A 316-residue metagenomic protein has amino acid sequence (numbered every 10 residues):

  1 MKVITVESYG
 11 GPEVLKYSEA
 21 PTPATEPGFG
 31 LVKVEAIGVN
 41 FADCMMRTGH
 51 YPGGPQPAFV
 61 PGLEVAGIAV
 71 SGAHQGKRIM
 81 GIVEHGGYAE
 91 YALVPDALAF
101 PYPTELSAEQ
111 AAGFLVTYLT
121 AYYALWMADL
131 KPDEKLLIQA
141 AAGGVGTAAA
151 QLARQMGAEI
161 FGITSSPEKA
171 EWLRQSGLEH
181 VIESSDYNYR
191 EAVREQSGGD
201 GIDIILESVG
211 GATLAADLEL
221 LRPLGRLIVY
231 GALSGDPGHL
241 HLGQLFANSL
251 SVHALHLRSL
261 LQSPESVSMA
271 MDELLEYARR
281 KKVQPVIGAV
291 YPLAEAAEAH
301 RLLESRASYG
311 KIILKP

Functional and structural regions predicted by a protein language model:
P21-V39, T48-G86: Glycine-rich beta-strand-centered segment in the early N-terminal region that forms part of a ligand/cofactor-binding
Q56, R78-A140, V181: NAD(P)H dinucleotide-binding glycine-rich loop of Rossmann-like/cofactor-binding domains, especially the beta1-alpha1
R78, K135, E159, G225-R226 (+1 more regions): Short glycine-centered segments of the SAM/dcSAM-binding site in methyltransferase folds
G87-E90, S165-W172, P237-L242: Short, glycine/polar-rich helix-capping loops at beta-to-alpha or helix-loop-helix junctions that flank or form
F114, Y118-D186: Mid-domain Rossmann-like dinucleotide-binding core that forms the NAD(H)/NADP(H) cofactor-binding site
T164, A212-K282, P316: Glycine-rich phosphate-binding loop and adjacent beta-alpha segment of Rossmann(oid) nucleotide-cofactor-binding
N188-G199: Short amphipathic alpha-helix with an adjacent loop that forms part of the alpha/beta core around
E265-P316: C-terminal hydrophobic helical "lid"/dimerization subdomain of Rossmann-like NAD(P)H-dependent oxidoreductases
